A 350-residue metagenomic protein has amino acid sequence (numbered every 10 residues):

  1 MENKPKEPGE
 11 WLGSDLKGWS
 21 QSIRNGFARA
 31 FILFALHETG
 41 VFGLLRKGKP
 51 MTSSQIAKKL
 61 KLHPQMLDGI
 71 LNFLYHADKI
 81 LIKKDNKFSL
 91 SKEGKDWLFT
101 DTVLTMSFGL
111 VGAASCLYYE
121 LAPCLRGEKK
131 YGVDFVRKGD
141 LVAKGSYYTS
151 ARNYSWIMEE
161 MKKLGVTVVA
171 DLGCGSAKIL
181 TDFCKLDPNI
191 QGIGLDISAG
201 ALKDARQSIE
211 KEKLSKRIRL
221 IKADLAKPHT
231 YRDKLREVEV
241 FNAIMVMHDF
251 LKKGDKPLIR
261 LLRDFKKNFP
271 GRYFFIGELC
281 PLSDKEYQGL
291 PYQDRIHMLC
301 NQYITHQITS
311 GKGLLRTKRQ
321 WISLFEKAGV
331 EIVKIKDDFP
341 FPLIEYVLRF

Functional and structural regions predicted by a protein language model:
M1-C116: N-terminal accessory segments
F73-V166: Conserved Class I S-adenosyl-L-methionine-dependent methyltransferase catalytic core
G165-G175: Conserved class I S-adenosyl-L-methionine
S176-P188: Conserved SAM-binding loop of SAM-dependent methyltransferases across substrates and taxa, primarily the Class I
S198-G200: Conserved SAM/SAH-binding beta-strand->alpha-helix loop
A205-R206: Conserved SAM-binding loop
F250-D264: A short, conserved alpha-helix within the catalytic core of class I
G277-A328, K334-I335: C-terminal alpha-helical "lid/dimerization" subdomain adjacent to the S-adenosyl-L-methionine
